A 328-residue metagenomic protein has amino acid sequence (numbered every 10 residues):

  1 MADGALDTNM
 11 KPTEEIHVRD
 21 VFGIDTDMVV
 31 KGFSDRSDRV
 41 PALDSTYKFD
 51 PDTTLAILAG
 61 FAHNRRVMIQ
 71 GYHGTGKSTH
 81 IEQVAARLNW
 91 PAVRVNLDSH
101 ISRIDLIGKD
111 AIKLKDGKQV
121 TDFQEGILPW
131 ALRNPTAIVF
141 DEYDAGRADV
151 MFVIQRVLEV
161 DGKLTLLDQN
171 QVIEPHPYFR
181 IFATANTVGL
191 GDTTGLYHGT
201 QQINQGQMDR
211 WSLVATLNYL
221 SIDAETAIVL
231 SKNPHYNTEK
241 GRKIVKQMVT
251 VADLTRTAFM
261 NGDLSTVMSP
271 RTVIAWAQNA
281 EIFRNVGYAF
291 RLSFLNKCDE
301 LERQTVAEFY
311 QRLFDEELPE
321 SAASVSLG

Functional and structural regions predicted by a protein language model:
M1-R242: AAA+ P-loop NTPase catalytic core and its hallmark functional loops
M1-S37, Y47, T54, S221-I222 (+2 more regions): Alpha-helical lid/collar subdomain of P-loop NTPases
